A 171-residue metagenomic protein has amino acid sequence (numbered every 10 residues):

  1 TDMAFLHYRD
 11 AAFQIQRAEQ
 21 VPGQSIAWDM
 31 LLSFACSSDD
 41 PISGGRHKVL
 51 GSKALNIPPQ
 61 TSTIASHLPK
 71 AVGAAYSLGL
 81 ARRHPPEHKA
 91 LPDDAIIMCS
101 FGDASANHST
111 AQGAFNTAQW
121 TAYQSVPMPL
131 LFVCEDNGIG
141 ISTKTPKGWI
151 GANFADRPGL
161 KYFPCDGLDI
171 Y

Functional and structural regions predicted by a protein language model:
T1-L130, G140-L160: Cofactor-binding active-site loop characterized by glycine-rich and histidine/acidic residues
E135: Nucleic-acid-processing active sites and adjacent nucleic-acid-binding tracks, predominantly divalent metal-dependent
K161-C165: Structural signal for short hydrophobic segments within the conserved structured cores of catalytic domains across
L168-I170: Outer-membrane beta-barrel proteins
